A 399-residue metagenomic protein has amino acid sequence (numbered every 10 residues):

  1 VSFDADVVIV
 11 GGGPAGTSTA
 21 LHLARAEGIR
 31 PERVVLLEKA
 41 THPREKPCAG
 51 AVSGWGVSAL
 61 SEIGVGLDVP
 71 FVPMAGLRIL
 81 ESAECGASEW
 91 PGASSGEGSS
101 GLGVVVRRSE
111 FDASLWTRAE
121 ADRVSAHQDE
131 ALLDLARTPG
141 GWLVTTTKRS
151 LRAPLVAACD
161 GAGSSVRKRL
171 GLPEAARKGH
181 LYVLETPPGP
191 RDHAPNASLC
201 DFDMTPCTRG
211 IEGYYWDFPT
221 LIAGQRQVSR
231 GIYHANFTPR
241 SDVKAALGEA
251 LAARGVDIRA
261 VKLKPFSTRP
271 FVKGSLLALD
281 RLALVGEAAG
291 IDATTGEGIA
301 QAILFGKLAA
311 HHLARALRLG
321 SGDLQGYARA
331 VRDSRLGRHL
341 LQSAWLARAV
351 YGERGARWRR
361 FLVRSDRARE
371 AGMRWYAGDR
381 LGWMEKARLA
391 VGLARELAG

Functional and structural regions predicted by a protein language model:
V1-A15: Beta1/beta-strand and adjacent pyrophosphate-binding region of the FAD-binding site in flavoprotein oxidoreductases
V8-V10, A24-C48: Glycine-rich FAD pyrophosphate-binding loop
V8-V10, L37, L151-A162, L282: Short hydrophobic core segments
H22, R118-D257, I291: Predominantly flavin-linked oxidoreductase catalytic cores and closely associated redox partners
A40-I63: Conserved N-terminal glycine-rich FAD pyrophosphate-binding loop of Rossmann-like flavoproteins
V57-S114: A conserved beta-strand/loop capping segment in the N-terminal third of enzymes that catalyze redox or closely related
D134, A235-H312: FAD/FMN-dependent oxidoreductases across multiple families
H311-G399: C-terminal helical "tail/cap" subdomain of flavin- and related membrane-associated enzymes
